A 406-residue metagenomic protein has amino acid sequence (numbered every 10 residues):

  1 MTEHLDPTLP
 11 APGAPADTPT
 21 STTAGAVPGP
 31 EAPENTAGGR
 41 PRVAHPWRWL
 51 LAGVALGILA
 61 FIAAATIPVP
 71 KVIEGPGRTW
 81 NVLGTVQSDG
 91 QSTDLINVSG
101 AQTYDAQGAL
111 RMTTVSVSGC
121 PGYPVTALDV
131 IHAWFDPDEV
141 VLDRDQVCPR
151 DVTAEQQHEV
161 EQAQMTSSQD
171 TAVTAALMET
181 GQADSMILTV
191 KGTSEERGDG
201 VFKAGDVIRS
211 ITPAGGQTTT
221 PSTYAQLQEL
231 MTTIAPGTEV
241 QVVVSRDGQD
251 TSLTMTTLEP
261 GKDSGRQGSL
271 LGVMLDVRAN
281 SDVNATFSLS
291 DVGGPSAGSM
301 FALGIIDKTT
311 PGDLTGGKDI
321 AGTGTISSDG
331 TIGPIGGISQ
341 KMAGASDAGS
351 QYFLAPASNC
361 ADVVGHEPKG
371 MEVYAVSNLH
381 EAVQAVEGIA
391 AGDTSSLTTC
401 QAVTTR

Functional and structural regions predicted by a protein language model:
M1-W47, D138-L142, D151: Terminal targeting segments of Actinobacterial cell-envelope proteins
R48-P68: Hydrophobic membrane-insertion alpha-helices, especially the h-region of bacterial N-terminal signal peptides
I73-A106, T113-G119, Y123, W134-S194 (+2 more regions): PDZ/PDZ-like peptide-tail recognition elements
T166-P221, T331-G336, A348, A357: PDZ/PDZ-like domain segments forming the peptide/carboxylate-binding groove, activating on the N-terminal beta-strands
L177, G205-I208, V242, V273 (+3 more regions): Terminal peptide-recognition signature
Q228-L270, G365-A391, S396-T404: PDZ-domain C-terminal substructure recognizer with occasional recognition of PDZ-binding tails
K308, S328-F353: Glycine- and Gly-Pro-enriched alpha-helical subdomains that act as flexible, kink-prone "lid/hinge" or packing modules
A355-H366: Short, glycine/polar-rich helix-capping loops at beta-to-alpha or helix-loop-helix junctions that flank or form
